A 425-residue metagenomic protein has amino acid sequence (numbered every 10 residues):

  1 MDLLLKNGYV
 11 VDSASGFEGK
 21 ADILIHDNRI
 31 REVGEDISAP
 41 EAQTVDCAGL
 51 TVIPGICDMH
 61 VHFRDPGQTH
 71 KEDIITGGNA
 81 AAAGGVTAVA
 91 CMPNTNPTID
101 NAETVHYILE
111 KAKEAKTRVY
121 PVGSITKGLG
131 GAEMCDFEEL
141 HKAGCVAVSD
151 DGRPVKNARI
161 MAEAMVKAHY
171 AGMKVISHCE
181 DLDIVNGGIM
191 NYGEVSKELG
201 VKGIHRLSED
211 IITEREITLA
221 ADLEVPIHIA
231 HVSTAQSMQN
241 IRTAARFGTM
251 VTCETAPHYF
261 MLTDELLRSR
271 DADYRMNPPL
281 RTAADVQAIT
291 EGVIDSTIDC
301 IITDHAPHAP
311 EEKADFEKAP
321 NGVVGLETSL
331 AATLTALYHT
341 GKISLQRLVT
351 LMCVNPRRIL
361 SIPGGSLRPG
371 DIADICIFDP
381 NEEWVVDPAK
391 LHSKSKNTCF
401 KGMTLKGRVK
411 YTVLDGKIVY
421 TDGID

Functional and structural regions predicted by a protein language model:
M1-G55: Histidine-rich, glycine-flanked metal-binding segment
G8, D315, I372-D425: C-terminal cap of metal-dependent C-N hydrolases
G8, I23, N28, G49 (+15 more regions): Divalent metal-coordination and catalytic microenvironments
L50-A112: Metal-associated gating/positioning segment near the N- to mid-region
H62-K71, A90-A102, V122-M134, S149-I160 (+2 more regions): Divalent metal-binding segments
E110-I125: A glycine-rich helix N-cap at a beta->alpha junction
M134-I301: Histidine/acidic residue-rich metal-binding segments in metalloenzymes
E198-P226, D273, I294-I301, A306-N381: His/Asp/Glu-enriched, well-ordered alpha-helical/loop segment that forms or immediately abuts the divalent-metal
